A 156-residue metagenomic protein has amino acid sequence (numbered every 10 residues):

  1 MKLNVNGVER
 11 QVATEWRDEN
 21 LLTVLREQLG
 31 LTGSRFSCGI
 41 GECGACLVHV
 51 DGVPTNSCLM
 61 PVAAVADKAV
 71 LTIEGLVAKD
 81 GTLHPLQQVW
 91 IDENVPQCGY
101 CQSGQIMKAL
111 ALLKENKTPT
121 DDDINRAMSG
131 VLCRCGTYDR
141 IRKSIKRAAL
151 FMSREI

Functional and structural regions predicted by a protein language model:
M1-I156: Signature of N-terminal electron-transfer/Fe-S-associated modules in redox systems
